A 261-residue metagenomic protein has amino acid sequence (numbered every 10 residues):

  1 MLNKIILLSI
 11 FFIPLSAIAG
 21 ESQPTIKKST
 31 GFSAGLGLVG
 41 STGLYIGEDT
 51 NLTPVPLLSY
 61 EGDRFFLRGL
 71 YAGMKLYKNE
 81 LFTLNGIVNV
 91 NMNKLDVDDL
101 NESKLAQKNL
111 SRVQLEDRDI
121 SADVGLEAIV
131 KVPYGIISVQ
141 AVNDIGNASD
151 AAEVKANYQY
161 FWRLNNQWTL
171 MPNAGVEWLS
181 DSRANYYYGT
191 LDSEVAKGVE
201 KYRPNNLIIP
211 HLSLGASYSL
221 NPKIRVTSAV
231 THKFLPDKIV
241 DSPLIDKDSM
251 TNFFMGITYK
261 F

Functional and structural regions predicted by a protein language model:
M1-G31, G47, S242: Cleavable N-terminal export/targeting peptides
G20-F66, Y71-A72: Short glycine/proline- and aromatic-enriched beta-strand/turn motifs that initiate or cap beta-hairpins
I26-A34, L52-P54, D63-F65, E80-L84 (+7 more regions): Outer-envelope beta-barrel architecture signal
L36-G40, P56-G62, A72-L76, L126-V132 (+5 more regions): Residues on the lipid-exposed face of transmembrane beta-strands in outer-membrane beta-barrel proteins
S41, D63, D144, R163 (+2 more regions): Short coil/turn motifs at secondary-structure junctions
Y45-D49, D150, D241-L244: Short, solvent-exposed loop/turn segments at secondary-structure boundaries
L70-Q159, R163-M171, D181-P204: Outer-membrane pore/translocation modules
S217-F261: Predominantly the C-terminal beta-signal and adjacent terminal strand-loop region of outer-membrane beta-barrel
